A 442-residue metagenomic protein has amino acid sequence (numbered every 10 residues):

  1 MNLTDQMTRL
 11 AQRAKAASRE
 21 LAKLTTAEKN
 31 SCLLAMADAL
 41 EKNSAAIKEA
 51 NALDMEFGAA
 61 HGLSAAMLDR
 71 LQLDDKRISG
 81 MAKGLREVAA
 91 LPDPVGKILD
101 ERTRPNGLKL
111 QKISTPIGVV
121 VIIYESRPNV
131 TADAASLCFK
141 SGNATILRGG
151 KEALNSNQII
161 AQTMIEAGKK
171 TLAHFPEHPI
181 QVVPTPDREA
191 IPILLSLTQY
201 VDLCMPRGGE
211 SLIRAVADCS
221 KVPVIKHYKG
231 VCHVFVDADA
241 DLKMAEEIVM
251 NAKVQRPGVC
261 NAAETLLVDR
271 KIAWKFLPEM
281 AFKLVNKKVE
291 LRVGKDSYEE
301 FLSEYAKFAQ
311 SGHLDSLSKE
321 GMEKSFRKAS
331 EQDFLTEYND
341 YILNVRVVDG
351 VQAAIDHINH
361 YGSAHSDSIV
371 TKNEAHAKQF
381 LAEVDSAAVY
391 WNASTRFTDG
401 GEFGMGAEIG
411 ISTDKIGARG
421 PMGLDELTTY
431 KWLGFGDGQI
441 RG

Functional and structural regions predicted by a protein language model:
M1-K109, L137: N-terminal Rossmann-like NAD(P)+-binding subdomain of aldehyde/semialdehyde dehydrogenases
A17-K23, I122, L266-V268, D340-D349 (+1 more regions): Short, well-ordered beta-strand elements within core beta-sheets of diverse protein domains
A17-L24, A39-N43, A50, D54 (+15 more regions): Change "in soluble alpha/beta enzymes" to "in soluble alpha/beta proteins
K23-A27, V95, T171-I180, R256-A262 (+4 more regions): Flexible, glycine/charged-enriched surface loops at secondary-structure junctions
S31, V351, D356-R441: C-terminal core of ALDH-fold dehydrogenases
A90, L99-K243: Rossmann-like NAD(P) dinucleotide-binding subdomain of oxidoreductase/dehydrogenase enzymes
S126-N129, D133-A144, T163, K170-T171 (+2 more regions): ALDH superfamily catalytic-core signature
